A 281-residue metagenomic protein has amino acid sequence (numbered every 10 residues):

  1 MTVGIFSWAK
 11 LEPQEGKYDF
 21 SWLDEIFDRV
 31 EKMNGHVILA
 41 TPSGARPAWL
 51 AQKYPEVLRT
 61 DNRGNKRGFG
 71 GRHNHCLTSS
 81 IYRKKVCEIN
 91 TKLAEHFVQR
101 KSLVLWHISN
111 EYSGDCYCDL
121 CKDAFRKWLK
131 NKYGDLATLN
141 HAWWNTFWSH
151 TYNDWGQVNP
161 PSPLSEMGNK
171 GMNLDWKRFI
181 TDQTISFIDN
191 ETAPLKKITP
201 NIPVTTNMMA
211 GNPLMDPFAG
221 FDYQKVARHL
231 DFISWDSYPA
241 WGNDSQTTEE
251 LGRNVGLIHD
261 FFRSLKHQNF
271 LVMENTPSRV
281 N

Functional and structural regions predicted by a protein language model:
M1-V3, V37-T41, V104-I108, V204-T206 (+2 more regions): Hydrophobic faces of well-ordered beta-strands that scaffold small-molecule active sites in alpha/beta enzyme cores
T2-G68, T91-A94, I185-T199: Aromatic-lined substrate-binding rim segments of carbohydrate-active enzymes
F6-K10, D236-D244, P277-V280: Conserved radical SAM core fold
S7, G44-A45, M209-G211, T276-R279: Conserved beta-strand edge residues that scaffold enzyme active sites
F27-N34, E95-K101, Y223-R228, F262-H267: Acidic (Asp/Glu)-rich catalytic clusters
P47-A51, D115-Y117, G242-N243, V280: Short acidic/His/Gly/Ser-rich catalytic and metal-binding motifs that mark active-site loops of diverse hydrolases
R63-F232, D236-L257: Polysaccharide-binding and catalytic clefts of secreted carbohydrate-active enzymes
H229, S234-D236, R253-N281: Active-site core of glycosidic bond-cleaving carbohydrate-active enzymes
